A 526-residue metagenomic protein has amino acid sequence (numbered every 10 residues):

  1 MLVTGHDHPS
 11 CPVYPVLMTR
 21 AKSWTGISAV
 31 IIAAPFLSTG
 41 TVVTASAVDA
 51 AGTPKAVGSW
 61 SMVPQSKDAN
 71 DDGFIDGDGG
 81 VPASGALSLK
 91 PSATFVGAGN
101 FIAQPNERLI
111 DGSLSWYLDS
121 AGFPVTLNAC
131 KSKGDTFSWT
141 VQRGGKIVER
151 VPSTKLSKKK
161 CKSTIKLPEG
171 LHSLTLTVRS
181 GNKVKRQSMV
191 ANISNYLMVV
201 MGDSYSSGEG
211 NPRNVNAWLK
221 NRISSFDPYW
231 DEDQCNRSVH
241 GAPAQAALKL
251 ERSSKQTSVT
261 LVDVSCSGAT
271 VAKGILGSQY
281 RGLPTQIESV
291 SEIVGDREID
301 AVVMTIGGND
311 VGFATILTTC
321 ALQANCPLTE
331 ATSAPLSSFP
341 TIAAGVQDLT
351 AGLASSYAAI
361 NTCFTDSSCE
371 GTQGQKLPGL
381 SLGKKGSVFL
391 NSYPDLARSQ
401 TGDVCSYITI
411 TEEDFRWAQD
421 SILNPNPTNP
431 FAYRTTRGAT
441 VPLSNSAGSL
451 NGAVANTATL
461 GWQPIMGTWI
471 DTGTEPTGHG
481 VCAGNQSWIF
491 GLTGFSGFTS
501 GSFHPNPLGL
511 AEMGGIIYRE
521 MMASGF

Functional and structural regions predicted by a protein language model:
L2, V13-D49: Secretory targeting and sorting signals
G52-L197: Beta-strand-enriched, solvent-exposed domains that form extended recognition/catalytic surfaces
L118-G122, T126-S132, R143, M189-N214 (+5 more regions): Mobile, glycine-rich extracellular loop/lid and propeptide segments that shape or gate substrate/ligand access
Q187-V200, R281-V302, S356-S387: Short amphipathic alpha-helices and their capping/turn segments at secondary-structure boundaries
M201-N216, G308-A324, Y393-Y407, I465-V481: Short, solvent-exposed beta-strand-terminating loops
A217-D348: Conserved SGNH/GDSL esterase-like catalytic core that processes O-acyl groups on lipids and polysaccharides
A242-V259, D348-V388, I422-D471: A structural motif corresponding to the C-terminal end of an alpha-helix and its immediate exit/capping segment
Y393-F526: Catalytic His-Asp segment of secreted/periplasmic serine-dependent ester chemistry enzymes
